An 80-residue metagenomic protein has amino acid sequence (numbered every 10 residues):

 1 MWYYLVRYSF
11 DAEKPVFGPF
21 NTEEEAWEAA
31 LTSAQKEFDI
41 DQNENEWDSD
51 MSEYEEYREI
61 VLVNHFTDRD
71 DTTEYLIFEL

Functional and structural regions predicted by a protein language model:
M1-V16: Short aromatic-glycine-(Arg/Gly/Cys) micro-motifs in beta-strand/loop hairpins
Y4-L5, A26, A30, Y75-I77: Hydrophobic beta-strand residues in large extracellular and virion-surface proteins
V6-Y8, N21, E79: Residue-level signal for short segments within beta-strands and strand-turn junctions of well-structured beta-sheet
A12-E28: A short, exposed loop/beta-hairpin motif centered on an aromatic-Gly-Thr core
T32-L80: Short, mixed-charge low-complexity intrinsically disordered segments
